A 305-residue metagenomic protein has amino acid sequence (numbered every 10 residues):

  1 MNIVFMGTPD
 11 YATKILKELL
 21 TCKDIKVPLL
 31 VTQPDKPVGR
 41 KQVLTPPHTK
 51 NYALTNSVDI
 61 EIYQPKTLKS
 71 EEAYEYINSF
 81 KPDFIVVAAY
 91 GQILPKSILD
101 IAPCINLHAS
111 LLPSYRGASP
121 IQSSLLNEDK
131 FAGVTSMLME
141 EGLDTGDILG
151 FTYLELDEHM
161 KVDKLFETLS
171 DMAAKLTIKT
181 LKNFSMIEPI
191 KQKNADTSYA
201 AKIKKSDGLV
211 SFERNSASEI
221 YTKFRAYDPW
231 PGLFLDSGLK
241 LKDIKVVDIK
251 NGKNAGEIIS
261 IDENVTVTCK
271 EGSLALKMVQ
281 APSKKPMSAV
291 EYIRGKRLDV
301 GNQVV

Functional and structural regions predicted by a protein language model:
M1-R40: N-terminal Rossmann-like dinucleotide-binding module
N2, F84-Y199, K204-S206: Donor/substrate-binding cores of folate-linked one-carbon enzymes
P28, I60, D83: Conserved acidic residues
K36-L54: N-terminal beta-loop-helix "entrance" segment that forms/cooperates in small-molecule cofactor or anionic ligand
I62-A73: Glycine-rich, highly charged phosphate/nucleotide-binding loops
E71-K81: Short amphipathic alpha-helix with an adjacent loop that forms part of the alpha/beta core around
N194-V305: Internal anion-binding site segments
